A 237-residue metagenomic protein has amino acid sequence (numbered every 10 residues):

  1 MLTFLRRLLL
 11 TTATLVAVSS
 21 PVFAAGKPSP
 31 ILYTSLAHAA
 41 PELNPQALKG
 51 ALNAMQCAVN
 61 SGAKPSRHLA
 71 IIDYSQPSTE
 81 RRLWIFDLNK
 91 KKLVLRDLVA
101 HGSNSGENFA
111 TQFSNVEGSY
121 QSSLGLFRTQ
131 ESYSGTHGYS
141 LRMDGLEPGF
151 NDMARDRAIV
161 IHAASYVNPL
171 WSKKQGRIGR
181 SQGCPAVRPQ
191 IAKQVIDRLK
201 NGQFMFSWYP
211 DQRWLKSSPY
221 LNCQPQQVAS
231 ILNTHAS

Functional and structural regions predicted by a protein language model:
M1-L9: Bacterial N-terminal signal peptides that target proteins for export
L8-S19: Bacterial N-terminal signal peptides
A24-Q182, P189-S237: Cell wall/extracellular polymer interaction/catalysis modules
